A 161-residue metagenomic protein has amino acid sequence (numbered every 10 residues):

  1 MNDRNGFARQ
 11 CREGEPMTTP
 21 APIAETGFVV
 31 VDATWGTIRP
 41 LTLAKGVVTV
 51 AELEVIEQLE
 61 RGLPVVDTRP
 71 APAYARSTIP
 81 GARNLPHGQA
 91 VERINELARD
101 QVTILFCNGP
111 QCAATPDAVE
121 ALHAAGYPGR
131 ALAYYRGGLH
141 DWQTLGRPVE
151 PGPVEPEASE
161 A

Functional and structural regions predicted by a protein language model:
M1-R76, P148-A161: Flexible, polar/low-complexity N-terminal or interdomain linker segments that lie immediately upstream of folded
L59-V65, I79-G81, V102, G129-A131: Short active-site oxyanion
P72, P80, H140: Glycine-centered loop/turn positions within well-structured domains that cap or flank conserved ligand/cofactor-binding
R76-P80, P116-V119: Short amphipathic alpha-helical segments
L85-P86: Short acidic-hydrophobic, aromatic-tinged amphipathic segments that line or gate anion-handling sites
V91-W142: Catalytic cysteine-centered active loop of the rhodanese-like fold, especially the PTP/DSP P-loop
A124-A125, Q143-P153: Short, Lys/Arg-rich amphipathic alpha-helical interaction segments that bind nucleic acids or acidic protein surfaces
